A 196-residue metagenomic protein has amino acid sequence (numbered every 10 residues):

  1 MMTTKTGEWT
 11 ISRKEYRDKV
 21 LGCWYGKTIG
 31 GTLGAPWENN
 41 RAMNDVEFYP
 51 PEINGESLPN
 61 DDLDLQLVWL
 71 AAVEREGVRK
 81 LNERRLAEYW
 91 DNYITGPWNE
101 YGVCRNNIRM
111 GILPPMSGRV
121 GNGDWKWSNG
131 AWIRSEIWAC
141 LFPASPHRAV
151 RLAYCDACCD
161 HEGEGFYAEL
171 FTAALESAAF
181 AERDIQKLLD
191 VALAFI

Functional and structural regions predicted by a protein language model:
M1-I196: Structured, active/binding-site neighborhoods that engage oxygen-rich ligands
